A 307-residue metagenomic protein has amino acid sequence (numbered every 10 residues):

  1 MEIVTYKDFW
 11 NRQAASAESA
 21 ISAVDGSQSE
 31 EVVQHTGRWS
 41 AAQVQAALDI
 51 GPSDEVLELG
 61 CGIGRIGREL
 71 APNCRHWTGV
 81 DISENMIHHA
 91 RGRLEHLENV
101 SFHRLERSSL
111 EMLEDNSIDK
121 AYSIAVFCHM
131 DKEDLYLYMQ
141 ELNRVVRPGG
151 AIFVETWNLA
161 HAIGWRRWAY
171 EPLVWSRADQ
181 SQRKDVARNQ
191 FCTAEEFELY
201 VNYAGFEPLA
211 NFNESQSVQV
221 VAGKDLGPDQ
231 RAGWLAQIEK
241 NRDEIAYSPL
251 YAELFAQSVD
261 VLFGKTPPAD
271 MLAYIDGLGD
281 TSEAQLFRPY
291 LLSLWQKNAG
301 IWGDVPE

Functional and structural regions predicted by a protein language model:
M1-A47, P52, I63-L70, C74-E111 (+2 more regions): Class I (Rossmann-like) S-adenosyl-L-methionine-dependent methyltransferase catalytic domain, capturing the SAM-binding
E55, G150-A151: Short glycine-centered segments of the SAM/dcSAM-binding site in methyltransferase folds
E58: Class I SAM-dependent methyltransferase core
E111-A121: A short acidic, Gly/Pro-enriched loop at the edge of an enzyme's catalytic core that lines a small-molecule cofactor
S123-V126: A short beta-strand submotif of the Rossmann-like class I SAM-dependent methyltransferase core that lines
Y136-P148: A short glycine-rich, Lys/Arg-flanked "PGG" loop and its adjoining helix->strand segment in the class I
